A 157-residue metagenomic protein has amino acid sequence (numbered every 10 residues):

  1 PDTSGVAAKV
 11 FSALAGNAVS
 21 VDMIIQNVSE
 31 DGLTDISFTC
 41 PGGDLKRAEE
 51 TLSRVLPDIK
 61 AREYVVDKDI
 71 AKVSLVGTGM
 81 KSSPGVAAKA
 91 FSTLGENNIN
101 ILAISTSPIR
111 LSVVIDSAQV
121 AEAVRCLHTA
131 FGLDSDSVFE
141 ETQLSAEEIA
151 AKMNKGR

Functional and structural regions predicted by a protein language model:
P1-R157: A conserved regulatory-domain signal marking ACT and ACT-like small-molecule sensing domains and adjacent regulatory
